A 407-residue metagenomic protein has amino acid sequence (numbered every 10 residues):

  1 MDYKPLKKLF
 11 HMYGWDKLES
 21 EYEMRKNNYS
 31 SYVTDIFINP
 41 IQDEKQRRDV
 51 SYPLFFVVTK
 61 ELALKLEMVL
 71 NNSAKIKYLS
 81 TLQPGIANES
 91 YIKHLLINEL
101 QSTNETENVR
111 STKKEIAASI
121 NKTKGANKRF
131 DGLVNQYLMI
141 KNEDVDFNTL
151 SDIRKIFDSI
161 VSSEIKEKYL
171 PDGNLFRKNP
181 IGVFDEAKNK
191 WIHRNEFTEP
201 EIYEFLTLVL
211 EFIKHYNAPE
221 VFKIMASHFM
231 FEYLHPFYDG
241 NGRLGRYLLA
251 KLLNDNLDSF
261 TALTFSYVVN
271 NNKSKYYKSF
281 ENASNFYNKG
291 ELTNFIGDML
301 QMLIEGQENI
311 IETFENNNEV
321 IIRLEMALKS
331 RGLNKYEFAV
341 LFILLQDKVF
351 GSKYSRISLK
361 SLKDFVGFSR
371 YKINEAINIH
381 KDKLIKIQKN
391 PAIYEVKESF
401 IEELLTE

Functional and structural regions predicted by a protein language model:
M1-E164, E407: N-terminal structured helix/loop subdomain that forms the ligand-binding/catalytic interface in diverse enzymes
D2-V50, K188-T313: Phosphate/pyrophosphate-binding active-site loops
V69-S73, G85-A87, P180-G182, I202-F205 (+1 more regions): Short hydrophobic/aromatic-rich motifs at helix boundaries and adjacent loops
N71-P84, N135-I140, T207-I213, K275-S284 (+1 more regions): Short amphipathic alpha-helical segments and their helix-coil junctions
S73-Q83, E107-R110, T123, I140-F147 (+9 more regions): Short secondary-structure junctions and interdomain/linker hinges
E89, K93-I97, Q101-Y238, R246 (+1 more regions): Active-site core of Fic-domain adenylyltransferases
H228-P236, R246-E407: C-terminal regulatory or interaction extensions
